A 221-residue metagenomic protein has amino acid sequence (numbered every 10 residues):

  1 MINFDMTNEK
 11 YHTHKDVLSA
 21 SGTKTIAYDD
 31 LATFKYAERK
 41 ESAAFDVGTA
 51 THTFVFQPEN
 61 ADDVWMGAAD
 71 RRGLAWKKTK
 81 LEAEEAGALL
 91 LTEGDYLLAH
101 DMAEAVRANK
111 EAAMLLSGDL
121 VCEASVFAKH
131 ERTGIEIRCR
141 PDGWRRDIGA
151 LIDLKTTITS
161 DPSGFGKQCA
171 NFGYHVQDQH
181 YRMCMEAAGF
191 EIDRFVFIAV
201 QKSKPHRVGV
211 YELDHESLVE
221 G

Functional and structural regions predicted by a protein language model:
M1-C139: Metal-dependent nuclease catalytic cores that hydrolyze phosphodiester bonds in DNA/RNA, characterized by
D29-A32, T156-D161, K204-G209: Short acidic (Asp/Glu) and glycine-rich catalytic loops that position anionic groups and cofactors
R39-K40, E84-L91, P162-F172, E216: Short histidine-centered catalytic/ligand-binding loop motif
G48, D142, Y174-D178: Short alpha-helical patches at coil-to-helix transitions and adjacent helical residues in well-structured domains
E111-L116, R145-L151, E186-D193: Secondary-structure boundary elements
G134-R138, R145-G149, I192, S203-H206: Coil-to-beta-strand transition motifs
C139-K167: Conserved catalytic cores of phosphodiester-cleaving nucleases, focusing on short active-site segments
F172-H175, H180-G221: Metal-dependent nuclease catalytic regions and adjoining charged, substrate-binding loops involved in nucleic-acid end
